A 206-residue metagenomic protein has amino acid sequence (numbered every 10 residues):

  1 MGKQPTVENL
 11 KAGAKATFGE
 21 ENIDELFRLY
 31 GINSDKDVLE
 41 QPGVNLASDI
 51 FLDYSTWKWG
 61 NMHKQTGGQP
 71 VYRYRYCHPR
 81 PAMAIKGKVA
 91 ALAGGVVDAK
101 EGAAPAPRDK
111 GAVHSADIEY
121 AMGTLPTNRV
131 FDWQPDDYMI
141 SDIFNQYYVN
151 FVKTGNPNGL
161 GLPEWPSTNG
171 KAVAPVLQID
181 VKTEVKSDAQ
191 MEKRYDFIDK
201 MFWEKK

Functional and structural regions predicted by a protein language model:
M1-D136, Y147: Substrate-gating cap/lid region and adjacent catalytic-acid/histidine neighborhood within extracellular/lumenal
N45-S48, S141-F144, W203-K205: A short, hydrophobic/aromatic-rich structural module that often spans a beta strand with its adjoining loop
G60, N158-S187: Mature extracytoplasmic/periplasmic domains
Q69-Y74, T154-P163: Acidic/polar loop patches that form or flank catalytic/metal-binding clefts of enzymes that bind anionic ligands
D98-E101, K182-K206: Tryptophan-rich aromatic "cage" segments
A112-V113, D142, N169-K171: A structural signal for short secondary-structure junctions
D137-L160: Non-catalytic, well-ordered alpha-helical segments in soluble enzyme domains
